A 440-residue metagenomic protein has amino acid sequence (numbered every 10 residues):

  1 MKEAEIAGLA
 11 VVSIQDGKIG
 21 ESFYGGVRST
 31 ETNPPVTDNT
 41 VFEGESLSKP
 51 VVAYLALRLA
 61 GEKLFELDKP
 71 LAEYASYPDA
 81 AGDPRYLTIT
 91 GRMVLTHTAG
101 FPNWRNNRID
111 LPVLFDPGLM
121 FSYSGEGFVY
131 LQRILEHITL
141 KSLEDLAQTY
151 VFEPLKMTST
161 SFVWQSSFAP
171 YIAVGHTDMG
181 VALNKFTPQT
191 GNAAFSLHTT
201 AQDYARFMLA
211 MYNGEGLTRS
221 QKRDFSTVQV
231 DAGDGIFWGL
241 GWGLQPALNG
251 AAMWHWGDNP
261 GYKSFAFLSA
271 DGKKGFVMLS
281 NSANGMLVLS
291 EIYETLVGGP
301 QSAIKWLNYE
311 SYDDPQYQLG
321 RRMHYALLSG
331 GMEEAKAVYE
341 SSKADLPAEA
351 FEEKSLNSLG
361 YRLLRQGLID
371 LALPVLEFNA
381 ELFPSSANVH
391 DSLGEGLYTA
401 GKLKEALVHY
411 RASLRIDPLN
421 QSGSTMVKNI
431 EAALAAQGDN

Functional and structural regions predicted by a protein language model:
M1-F42, L64-E66, W104-V113: Short, conserved catalytic-motif segment at the N-terminal edge
M1-Y24, E136, K141, D145-T149 (+4 more regions): Catalytic loop of the DD-peptidase/beta-lactamase superfamily, centered on the K-T-G motif and neighboring
V11, G17, T40-D68, Y130-E136 (+2 more regions): Active-site SXXK
E43-L47, L59-G100, H137-M179: Active-site helix/loop module of the DD-peptidase/beta-lactamase fold, centered on the serine-lysine SxxK catalytic
P50, E353, A387-N388, Q421-S422: Helix-start (N-cap) detector for alpha-helical repeat units in TPR-like alpha-solenoids, especially tetratricopeptide
